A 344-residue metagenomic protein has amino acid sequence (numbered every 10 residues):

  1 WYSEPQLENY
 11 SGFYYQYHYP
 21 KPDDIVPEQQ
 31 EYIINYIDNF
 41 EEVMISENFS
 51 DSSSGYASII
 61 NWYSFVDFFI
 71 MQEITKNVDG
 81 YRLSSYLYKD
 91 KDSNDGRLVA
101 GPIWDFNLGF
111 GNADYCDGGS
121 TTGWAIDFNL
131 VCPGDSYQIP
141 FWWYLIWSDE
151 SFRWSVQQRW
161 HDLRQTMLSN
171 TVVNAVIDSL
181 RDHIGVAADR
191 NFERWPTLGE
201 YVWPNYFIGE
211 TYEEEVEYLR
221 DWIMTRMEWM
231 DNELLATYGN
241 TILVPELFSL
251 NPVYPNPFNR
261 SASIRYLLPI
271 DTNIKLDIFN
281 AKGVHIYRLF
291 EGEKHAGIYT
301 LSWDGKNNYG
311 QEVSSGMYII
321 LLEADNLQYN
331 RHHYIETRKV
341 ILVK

Functional and structural regions predicted by a protein language model:
Y2, Q6-D90, D95-Y238: Middle-to-C-terminal accessory/interaction subdomains
L87-S93, P255-P257, E293, K344: Short, low-complexity Ser/Thr-rich regulatory SLiMs
D95-R97, V284-H285, I298, Q311 (+2 more regions): Residue-level signal for well-ordered, solvent-exposed loop/turn and beta-edge residues enriched in charged/polar side
Y238-N280, R288-E291, T300-S302, E323-R331: Glycine-centered coil/turn sites that cap beta-strands in beta-rich domains
N259-R260, I270, H295-A296, Y309 (+1 more regions): Surface-exposed loops/turns
N280-A281, N307: Short, acidic, Ser/Thr-enriched surface-loop or helix-capping motifs
E291-K294, Y318: Residue-level structural signal for beta-strand termini and adjacent loop
S302, Q311-K344: C-terminal tail/sorting-segment detector
